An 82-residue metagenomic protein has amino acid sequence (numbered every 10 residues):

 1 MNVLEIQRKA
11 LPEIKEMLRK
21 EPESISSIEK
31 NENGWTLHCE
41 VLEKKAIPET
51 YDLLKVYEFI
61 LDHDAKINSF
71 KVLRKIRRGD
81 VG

Functional and structural regions predicted by a protein language model:
M1-I28: Short, non-transmembrane alpha-helical segments in secretory-pathway proteins
N2, N31-N33, N68: Detector for Asparagine
S26-F59: Exposed beta-strand-loop-beta-strand "reactive/processing" segments of non-cytosolic proteins
E49-K75: A short, surface-exposed beta-strand/turn
R78-G82: A short, polar/charged loop-to-alpha-helix boundary motif
